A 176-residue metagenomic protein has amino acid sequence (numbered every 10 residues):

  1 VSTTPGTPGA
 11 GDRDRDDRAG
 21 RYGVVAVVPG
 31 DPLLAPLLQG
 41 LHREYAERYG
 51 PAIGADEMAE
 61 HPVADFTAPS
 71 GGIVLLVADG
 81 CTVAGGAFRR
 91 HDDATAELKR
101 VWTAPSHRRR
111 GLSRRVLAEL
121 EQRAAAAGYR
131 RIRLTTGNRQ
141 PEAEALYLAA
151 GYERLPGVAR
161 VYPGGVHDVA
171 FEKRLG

Functional and structural regions predicted by a protein language model:
S2, G9, P29-G30, G40 (+2 more regions): C-terminal "cap" of GNAT-fold acetyltransferases
T3, D12, R18-K99, A104-P105 (+4 more regions): Acetyl-CoA-dependent GNAT
M58-A59, H91, R108, A150 (+1 more regions): Short, intrinsically disordered/low-complexity patches at protein termini and at juxtamembrane boundaries
C81, T95-A96, R100, A104-A118 (+4 more regions): Conserved glycine-rich acetyl-CoA-binding loop
